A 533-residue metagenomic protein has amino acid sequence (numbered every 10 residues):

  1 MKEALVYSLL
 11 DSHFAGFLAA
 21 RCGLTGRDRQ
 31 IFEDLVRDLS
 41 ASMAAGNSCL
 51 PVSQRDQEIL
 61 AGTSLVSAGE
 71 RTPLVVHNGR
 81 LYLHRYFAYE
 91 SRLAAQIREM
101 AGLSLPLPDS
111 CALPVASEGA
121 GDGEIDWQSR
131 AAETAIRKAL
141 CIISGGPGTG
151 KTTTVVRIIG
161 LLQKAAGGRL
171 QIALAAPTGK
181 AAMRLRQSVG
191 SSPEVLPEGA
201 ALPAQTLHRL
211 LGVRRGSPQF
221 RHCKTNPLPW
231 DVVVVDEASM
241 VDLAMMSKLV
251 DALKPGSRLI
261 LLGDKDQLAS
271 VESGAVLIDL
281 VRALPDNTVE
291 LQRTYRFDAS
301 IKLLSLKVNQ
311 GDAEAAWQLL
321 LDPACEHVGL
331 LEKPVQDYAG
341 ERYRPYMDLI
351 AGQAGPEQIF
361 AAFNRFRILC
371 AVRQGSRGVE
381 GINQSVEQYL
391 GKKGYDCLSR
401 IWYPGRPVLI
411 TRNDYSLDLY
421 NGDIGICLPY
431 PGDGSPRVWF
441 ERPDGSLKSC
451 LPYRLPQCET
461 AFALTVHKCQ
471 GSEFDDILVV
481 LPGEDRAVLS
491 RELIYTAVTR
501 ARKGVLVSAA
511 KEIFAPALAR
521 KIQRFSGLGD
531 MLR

Functional and structural regions predicted by a protein language model:
M1-D56: Intrinsically disordered, low-complexity N-terminal extensions of AAA+/P-loop NTPases that precede the structured
Q54-C111: Interdomain "pre-motor" coupling segment immediately N-terminal to P-loop NTPase/helicase cores
R55, L93, T178, T206 (+8 more regions): Residue-level signature of catalytic and energy-coupling elements of molecular machines, predominantly ATP/GTP-dependent
C111-L140: Conserved pre-motif I regulatory segment
R130-A132, I136-D322: ASCE P-loop NTPase helicase motor core
K254, I401-P404, Y420, C469: Residue-level recognition of short, solvent-exposed, well-ordered loop/turn junctions that link secondary-structure
D266-V408, D414-L417, L428: Conserved helicase motor core of P-loop NTPases
D423-R533: C-terminal accessory regions
